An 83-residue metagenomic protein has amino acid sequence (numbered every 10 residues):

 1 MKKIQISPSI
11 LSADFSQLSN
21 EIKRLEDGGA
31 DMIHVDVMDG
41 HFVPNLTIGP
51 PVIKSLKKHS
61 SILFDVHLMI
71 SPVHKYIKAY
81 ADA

Functional and structural regions predicted by a protein language model:
M1-A83: Conserved N-terminal beta1-alpha1 strand-loop-helix module at the mouth
